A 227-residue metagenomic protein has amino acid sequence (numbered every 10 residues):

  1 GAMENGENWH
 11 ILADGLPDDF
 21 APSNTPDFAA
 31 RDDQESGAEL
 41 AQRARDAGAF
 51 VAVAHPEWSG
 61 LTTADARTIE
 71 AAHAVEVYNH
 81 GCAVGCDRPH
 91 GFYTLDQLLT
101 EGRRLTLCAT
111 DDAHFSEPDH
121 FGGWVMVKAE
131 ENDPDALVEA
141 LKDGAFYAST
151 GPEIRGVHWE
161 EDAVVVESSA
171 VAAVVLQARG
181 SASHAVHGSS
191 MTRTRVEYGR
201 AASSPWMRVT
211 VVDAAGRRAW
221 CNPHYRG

Functional and structural regions predicted by a protein language model:
G1-A54, L61-T63, R67-A71, E76-L95 (+7 more regions): A metal-dependent hydrolase metal-coordination microenvironment
P56-S59, E161: Short beta->alpha connector loops
E101-T106, D111-G227: C-terminal functional module detector
